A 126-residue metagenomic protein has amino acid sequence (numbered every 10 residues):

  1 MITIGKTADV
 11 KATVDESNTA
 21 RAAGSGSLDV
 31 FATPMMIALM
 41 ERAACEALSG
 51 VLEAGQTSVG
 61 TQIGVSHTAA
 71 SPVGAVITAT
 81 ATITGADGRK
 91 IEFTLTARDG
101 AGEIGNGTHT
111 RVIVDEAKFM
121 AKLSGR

Functional and structural regions predicted by a protein language model:
M1-A32: Catalytic strand-loop segment that frames the active site of acyl-thioester-processing enzymes
I2-K6, A86-F93, D99-R126: C-terminal binding/interaction regions
D9-D15, S66, T110-V112: Generic structural detector for well-ordered beta-strands
V10, T61-I63, A79, F93 (+1 more regions): Hydrophobic residues positioned within well-ordered beta-strands of beta-sheet architectures
S27-M35, P72, E92, V114: Residues at secondary-structure transition points
C45-T78: Hydrophobic beta-strand-centered segment that forms part of the acyl-chain substrate-binding groove
V65-G100: Hydrophobic beta-sheet segments that form the core/acyl-binding groove of ACP/CoA-dependent acyl-chain-processing
